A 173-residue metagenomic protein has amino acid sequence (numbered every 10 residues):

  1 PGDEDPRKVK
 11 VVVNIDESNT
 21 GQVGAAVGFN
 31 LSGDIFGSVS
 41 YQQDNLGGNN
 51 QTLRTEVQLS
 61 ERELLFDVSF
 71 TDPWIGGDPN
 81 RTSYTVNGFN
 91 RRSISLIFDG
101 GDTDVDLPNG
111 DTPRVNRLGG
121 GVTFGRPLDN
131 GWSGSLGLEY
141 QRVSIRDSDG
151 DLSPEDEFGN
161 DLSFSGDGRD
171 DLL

Functional and structural regions predicted by a protein language model:
P1-L173: Gram-negative/organellar outer-membrane beta-barrel architecture
